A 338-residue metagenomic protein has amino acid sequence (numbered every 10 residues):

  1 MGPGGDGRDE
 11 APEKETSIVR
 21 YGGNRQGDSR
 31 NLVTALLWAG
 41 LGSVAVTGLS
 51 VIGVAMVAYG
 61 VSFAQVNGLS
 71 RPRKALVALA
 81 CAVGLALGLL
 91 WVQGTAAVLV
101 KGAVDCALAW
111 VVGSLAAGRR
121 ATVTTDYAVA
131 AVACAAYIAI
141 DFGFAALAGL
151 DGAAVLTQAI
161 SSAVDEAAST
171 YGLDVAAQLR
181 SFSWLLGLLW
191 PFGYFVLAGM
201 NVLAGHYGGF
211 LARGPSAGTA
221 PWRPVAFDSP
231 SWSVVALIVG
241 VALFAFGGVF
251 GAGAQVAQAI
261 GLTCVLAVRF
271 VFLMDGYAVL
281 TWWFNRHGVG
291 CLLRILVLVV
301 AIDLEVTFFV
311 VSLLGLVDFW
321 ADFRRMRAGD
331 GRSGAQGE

Functional and structural regions predicted by a protein language model:
G2-G68, G288, L292-L296: Hydrophobic transmembrane alpha-helices
P12-T16, N24, W38, Q258-E338: Long, positively charged, glycine-interspersed low-complexity recognition regions
D28-V44, L76-L85, V235-V241: Alpha-helical transmembrane segments
L76-L85, A128-A135, G290-A301, L314: Central hydrophobic cores of alpha-helical transmembrane segments in multi-pass integral membrane proteins
L85-G94, L99-A146: Short helix-perturbing small/polar motifs within transmembrane alpha-helices
I140-L186: Membrane-interface interhelical loops and short interface/amphipathic helices in multi-pass inner-membrane
S169-G218: Selected alpha-helical membrane-embedding segments in polytopic membrane proteins
S216-V279: Small-residue-rich helix-loop
